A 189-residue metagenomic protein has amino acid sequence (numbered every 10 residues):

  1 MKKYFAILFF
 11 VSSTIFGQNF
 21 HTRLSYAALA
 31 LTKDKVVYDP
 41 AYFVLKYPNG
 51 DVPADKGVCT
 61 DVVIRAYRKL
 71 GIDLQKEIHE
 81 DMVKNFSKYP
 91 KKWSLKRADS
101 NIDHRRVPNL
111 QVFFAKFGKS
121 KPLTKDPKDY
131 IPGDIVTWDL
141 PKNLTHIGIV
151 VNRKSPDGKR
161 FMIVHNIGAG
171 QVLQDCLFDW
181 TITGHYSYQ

Functional and structural regions predicted by a protein language model:
Y4-S13: Sec-dependent N-terminal signal peptides
I15-T22, T183-Q189: N-terminal secretory targeting signals
G17-G57: Active-site-adjacent structural segments surrounding the nucleophilic cysteine of cysteine proteases and isopeptidases
F20-S25, V83-I163: ...with weaker cross-activation on analogous glycine-rich loops/strands in unrelated enzymes
L29, K33, I64-I72, H79 (+2 more regions): Sec-exported extracytoplasmic/periplasmic mature domains
P40-T60, D73-A98: Acidic helix-start/capping segments at beta-turn-to-alpha-helix junctions
E77-H79, D139-P141, N166-G168: Active-site-proximal beta-strand/loop segments in catalytic clefts of secreted hydrolases
G158-Q189: Low-complexity, Gly/Ser/Thr/Pro-rich intrinsically disordered linker/tail segments
